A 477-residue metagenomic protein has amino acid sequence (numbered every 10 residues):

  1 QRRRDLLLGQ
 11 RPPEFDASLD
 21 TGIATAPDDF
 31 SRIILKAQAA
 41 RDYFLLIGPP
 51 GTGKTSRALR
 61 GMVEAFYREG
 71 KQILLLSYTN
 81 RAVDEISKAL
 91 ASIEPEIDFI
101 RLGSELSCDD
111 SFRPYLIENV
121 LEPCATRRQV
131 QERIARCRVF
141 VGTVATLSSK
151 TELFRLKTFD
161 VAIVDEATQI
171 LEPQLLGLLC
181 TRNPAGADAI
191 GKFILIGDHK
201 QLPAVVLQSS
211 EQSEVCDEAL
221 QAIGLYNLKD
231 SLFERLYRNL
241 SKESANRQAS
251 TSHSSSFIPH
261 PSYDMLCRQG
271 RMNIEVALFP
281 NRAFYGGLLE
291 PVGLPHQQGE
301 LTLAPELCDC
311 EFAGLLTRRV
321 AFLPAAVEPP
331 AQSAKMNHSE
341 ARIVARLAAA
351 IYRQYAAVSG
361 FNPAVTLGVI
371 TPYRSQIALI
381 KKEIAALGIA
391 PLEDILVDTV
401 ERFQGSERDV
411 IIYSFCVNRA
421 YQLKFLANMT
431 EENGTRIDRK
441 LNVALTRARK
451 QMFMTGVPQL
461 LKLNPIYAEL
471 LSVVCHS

Functional and structural regions predicted by a protein language model:
Q1-R11: Interdomain "pre-motor" coupling segment immediately N-terminal to P-loop NTPase/helicase cores
G9-R11, F15-D20, K71-A162, A204-L225 (+3 more regions): Conserved P-loop NTPase motor core of helicases/translocases
G22-D42, S56-R57, G142, M336: N-terminal pre-P-loop "Q-motif" helix
A40-M62, G405: Walker A/P-loop
D42-Y43, E69-Q72, P95, R408 (+1 more regions): Loop/turn elements at helix/coil->beta-strand transitions in domains of secreted/extracellular proteins
F44-G48, I73-L74, L367: Conserved beta-strand position immediately N-terminal to the Walker
T55-E69, E85-A91, C180-R182: Walker A/P-loop NTP-binding motif
R68, T79, A145-L147, L153 (+2 more regions): Conserved helicase motor core of SF1/SF2 NTP-dependent helicases
